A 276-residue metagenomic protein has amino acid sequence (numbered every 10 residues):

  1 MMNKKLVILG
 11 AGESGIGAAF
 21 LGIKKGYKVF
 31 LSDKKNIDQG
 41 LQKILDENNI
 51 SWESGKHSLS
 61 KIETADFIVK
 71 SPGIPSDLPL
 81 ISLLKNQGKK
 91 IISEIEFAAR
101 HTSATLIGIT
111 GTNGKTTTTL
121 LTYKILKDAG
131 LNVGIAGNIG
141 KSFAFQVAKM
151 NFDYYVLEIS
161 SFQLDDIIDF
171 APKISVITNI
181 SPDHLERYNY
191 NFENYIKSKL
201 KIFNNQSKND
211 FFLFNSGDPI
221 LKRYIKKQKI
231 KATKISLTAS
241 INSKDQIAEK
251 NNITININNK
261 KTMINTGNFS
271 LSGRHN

Functional and structural regions predicted by a protein language model:
M1-S93, F97: N-terminal leader/targeting and accessory segments in enzymes
N3-K5, T64-F67, I107-G108, G114 (+1 more regions): A short, structure-level motif marking secondary-structure boundaries and short turns
K4, L9-A11, K43-L45, S71 (+4 more regions): Adenine nucleotide phosphate-binding catalytic loops in nucleotide-utilizing enzymes
K5-G10, I50, S103-I109, N132-I135 (+1 more regions): Short, flexible coil/turn micro-motifs enriched in small/turn-prone residues
I23-K24, L59-E63, P72-K231: Phosphate-binding loop of NTP-binding sites
D46-S54, G88-K89, A104-I107, K227-T238 (+1 more regions): Active-site regions of enzymes building and remodeling cell-envelope glycoconjugates
S54, G111, N179, I255-I257: Pocket-edge structural micro-motifs
